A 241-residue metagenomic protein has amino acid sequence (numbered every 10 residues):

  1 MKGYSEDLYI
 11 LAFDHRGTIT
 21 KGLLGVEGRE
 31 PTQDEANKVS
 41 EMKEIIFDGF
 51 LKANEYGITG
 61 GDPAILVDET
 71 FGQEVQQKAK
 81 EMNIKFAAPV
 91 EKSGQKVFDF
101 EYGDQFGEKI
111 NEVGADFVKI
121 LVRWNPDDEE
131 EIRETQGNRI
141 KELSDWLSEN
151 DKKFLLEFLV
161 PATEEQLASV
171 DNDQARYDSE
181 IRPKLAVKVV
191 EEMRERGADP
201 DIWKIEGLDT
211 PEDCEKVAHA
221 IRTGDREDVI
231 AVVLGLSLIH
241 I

Functional and structural regions predicted by a protein language model:
M1-I132, D199, V229: Alpha/beta catalytic barrel-like cores
L11, E157, W203: Conserved, mostly hydrophobic/aromatic
E30, D34-K38, E131-R139, Q174-K188 (+1 more regions): Alpha-helix N-cap and loop-to-helix initiation/capping positions
N83-F86, K152-F154, R226-L236: Short beta-strand/loop segments at the ligand-binding rim of alpha/beta enzyme cores
D104-F117, A168-E212, A220-E227: Alpha/beta enzyme core
D127-E142, D209-R222: Active-site-adjacent beta->alpha loops and helix N-cap segments on the catalytic face of soluble alpha/beta enzymes
W146-Q174: Hydrophobic, aromatic-enriched interface-forming segments
I239-I241: Conserved small/polar residues in nucleotide/adenosyl-binding loops
